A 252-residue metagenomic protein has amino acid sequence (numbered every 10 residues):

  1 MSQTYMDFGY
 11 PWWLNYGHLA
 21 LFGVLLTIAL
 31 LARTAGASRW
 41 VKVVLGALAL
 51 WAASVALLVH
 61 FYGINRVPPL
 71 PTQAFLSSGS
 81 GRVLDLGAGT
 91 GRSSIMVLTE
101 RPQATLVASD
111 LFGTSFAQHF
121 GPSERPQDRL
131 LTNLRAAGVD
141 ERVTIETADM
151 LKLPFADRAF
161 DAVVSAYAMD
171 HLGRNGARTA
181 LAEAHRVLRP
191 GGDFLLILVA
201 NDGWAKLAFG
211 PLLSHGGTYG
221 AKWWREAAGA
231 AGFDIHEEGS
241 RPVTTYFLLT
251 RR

Functional and structural regions predicted by a protein language model:
Y5-H18, S38-L76: Class I SAM-dependent methyltransferase Rossmann-like catalytic core, especially the SAM/SAH-binding loop
S80-G89, V107: Conserved class I S-adenosyl-L-methionine
L130, H215-G232: Short alpha-helix
V139-M150: Conserved SAM-binding strand-loop segment of SAM-dependent methyltransferases
L151-V163: A short acidic, Gly/Pro-enriched loop at the edge of an enzyme's catalytic core that lines a small-molecule cofactor
R178-P190: A short glycine-rich, Lys/Arg-flanked "PGG" loop and its adjoining helix->strand segment in the class I
G191-V199: Conserved beta-strand signature within the Rossmann-like core of class I S-adenosyl-L-methionine
V199-H215: Short, glycine-/aromatic-enriched active-site segment of Class I SAM-dependent methyltransferases
